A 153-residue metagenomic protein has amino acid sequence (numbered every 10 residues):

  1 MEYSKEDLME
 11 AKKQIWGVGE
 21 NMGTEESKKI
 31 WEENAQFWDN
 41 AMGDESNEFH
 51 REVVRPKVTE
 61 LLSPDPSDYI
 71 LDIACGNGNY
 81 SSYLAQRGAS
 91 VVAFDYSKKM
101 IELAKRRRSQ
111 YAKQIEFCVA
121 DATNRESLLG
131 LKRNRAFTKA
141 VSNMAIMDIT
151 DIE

Functional and structural regions predicted by a protein language model:
Y3-D65, N79, Y83, L103 (+1 more regions): Conserved class I S-adenosyl-L-methionine
E52-P56, S142, E153: Short amphipathic alpha-helical segment that frequently serves as the phosphate-/nucleotide-binding helix
L62, Q110, L131-K132: Structural motif
D65, K113, N134-R135: Structured loop/turn residues at beta-strand edges in well-structured enzyme cores
Y69-S127: Class I SAM-dependent methyltransferase SAM/SAH-binding core
L128-A140: A short acidic, Gly/Pro-enriched loop at the edge of an enzyme's catalytic core that lines a small-molecule cofactor
T138-I152: A short SAM/SAH-binding and catalytic strip from SAM-dependent methyltransferases
